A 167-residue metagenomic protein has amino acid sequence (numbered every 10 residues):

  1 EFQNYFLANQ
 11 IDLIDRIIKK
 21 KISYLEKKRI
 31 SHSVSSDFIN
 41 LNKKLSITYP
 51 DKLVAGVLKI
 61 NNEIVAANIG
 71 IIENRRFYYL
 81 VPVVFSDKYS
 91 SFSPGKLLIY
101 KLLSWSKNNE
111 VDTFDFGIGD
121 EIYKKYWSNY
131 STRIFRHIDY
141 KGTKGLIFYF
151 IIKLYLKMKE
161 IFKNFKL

Functional and structural regions predicted by a protein language model:
E1-S91: A conserved beta-strand-loop-helix scaffold within acyl/acetyltransferase catalytic domains
L41, K101, G119: Short Gly/charged-rich anion-binding patches and loops
G56, I60, N108-L167: Active-site/acyl-donor-binding loops of N-acyltransferases
A66, G95, G117-G119: Glycine-centered flexibility sites
F85, L102-L103, E160: Generic signal for short, ordered secondary-structure residues within or immediately flanking folded domains
S90-S104: Conserved acetyl-CoA-binding loop-helix of GNAT-fold acetyltransferases
